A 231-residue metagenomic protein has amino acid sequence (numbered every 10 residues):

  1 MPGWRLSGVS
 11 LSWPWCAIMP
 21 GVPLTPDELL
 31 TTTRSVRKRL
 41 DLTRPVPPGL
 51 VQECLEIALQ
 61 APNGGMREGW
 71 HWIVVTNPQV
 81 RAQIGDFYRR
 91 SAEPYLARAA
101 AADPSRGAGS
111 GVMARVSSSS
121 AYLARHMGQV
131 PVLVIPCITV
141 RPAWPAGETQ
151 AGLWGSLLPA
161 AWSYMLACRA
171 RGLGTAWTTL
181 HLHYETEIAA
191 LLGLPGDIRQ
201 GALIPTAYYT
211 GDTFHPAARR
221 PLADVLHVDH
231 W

Functional and structural regions predicted by a protein language model:
W4, G8-G128: N-terminal amphipathic, basic helical "cap/leader" segment at the start of enzyme domains
P20-V22, E28-K38, R199-W231: C-terminal helix-cap and adjacent tail motif
E56-L59, V134-A190: Small-aliphatic-rich amphipathic alpha-helix that forms the alpha element of a beta-alpha
G69-W70, V130-L133, Q200-G201: Short, surface-exposed beta-edge/turn micro-motifs
N77, I84, E187-I188, L194: Short Asp/Glu-rich motifs
E93-P104, L192-H215: A glycine-rich helix N-cap at a beta->alpha junction
